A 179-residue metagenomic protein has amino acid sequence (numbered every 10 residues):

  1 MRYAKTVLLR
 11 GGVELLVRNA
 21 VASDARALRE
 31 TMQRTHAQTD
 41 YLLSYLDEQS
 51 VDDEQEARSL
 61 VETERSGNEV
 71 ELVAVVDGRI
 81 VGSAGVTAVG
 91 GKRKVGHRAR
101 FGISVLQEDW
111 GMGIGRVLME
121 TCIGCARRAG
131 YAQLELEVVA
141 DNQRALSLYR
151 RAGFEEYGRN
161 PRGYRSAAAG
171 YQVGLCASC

Functional and structural regions predicted by a protein language model:
M1-V13, A169-C179: Terminal substrate-recognition subdomain of acyl/acetyltransferases
L16-E30: A short beta-loop-alpha structural element at the N-terminal edge of CoA-dependent acyl/N-acetyltransferase catalytic
D24, G78, G113: Conserved G/P- and acidic residue-centered "switch" motifs that form tight phosphate/ATP-binding loops in soluble
E30-D47, T63: Helix-loop element at the rim of GNAT/NAT acetyltransferase active sites that forms part of the acceptor-substrate
E48-H97, G102-E108, M119-E120, C125: Acetyl-CoA-dependent GNAT
G115, M119, N142-A145, R162-A168: Short glycine/proline-centered loop/turn elements that form peptide/ligand docking sites
M119, A126-E137: Conserved GNAT acetyl-CoA-binding A-motif
E135-V138, R150, E155-Q172: Conserved catalytic-core motifs of GNAT/GCN5-like acyltransferases
